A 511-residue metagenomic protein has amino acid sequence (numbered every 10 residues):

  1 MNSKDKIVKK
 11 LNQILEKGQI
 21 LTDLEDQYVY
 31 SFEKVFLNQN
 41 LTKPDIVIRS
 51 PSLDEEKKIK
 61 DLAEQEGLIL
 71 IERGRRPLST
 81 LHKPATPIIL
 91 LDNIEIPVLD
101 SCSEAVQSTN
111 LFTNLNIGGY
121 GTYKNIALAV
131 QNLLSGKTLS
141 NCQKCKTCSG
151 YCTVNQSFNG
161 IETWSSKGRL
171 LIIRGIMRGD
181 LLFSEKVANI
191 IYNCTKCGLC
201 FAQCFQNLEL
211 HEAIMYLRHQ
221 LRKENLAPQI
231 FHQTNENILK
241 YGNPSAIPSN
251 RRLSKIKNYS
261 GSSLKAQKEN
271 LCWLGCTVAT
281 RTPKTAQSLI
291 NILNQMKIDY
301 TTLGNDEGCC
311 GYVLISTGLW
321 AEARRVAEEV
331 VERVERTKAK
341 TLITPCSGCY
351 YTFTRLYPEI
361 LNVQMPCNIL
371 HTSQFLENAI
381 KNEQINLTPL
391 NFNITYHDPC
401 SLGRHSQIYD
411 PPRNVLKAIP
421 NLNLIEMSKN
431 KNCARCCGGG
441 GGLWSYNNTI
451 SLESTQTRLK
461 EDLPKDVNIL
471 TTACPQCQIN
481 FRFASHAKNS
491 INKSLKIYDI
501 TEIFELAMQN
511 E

Functional and structural regions predicted by a protein language model:
M1-K57, D61, R73-K124: N-terminal flexible segment immediately upstream of the FAD-binding catalytic core in FAD-dependent oxidoreductases
I14-K34, F158, S165, I256-S263 (+1 more regions): Conserved oxyanion/phosphate-binding beta-strand-loop segments in alpha/beta enzyme cores
L37-R49, N116-A127, G275-C276, C309 (+2 more regions): Short, basic, glycine/proline-bearing loop/turn elements
I46, I89, E269-L271, K340-T341 (+2 more regions): Structural motif
L111, L115-G136, Q156-Q203, N207-N243 (+4 more regions): Ferredoxin-type iron-sulfur electron-transfer modules in oxidoreductases and energy-metabolism complexes
L139, I172-L361: Iron-sulfur-cluster electron-transfer modules
C142-F158, C197-C200, G438-G440: Cysteine-cluster motifs in flexible loop/terminal segments that predominantly coordinate metals
N207, T277-H371, S401-E511: Cofactor-cradling patches in redox/metallo enzymes
